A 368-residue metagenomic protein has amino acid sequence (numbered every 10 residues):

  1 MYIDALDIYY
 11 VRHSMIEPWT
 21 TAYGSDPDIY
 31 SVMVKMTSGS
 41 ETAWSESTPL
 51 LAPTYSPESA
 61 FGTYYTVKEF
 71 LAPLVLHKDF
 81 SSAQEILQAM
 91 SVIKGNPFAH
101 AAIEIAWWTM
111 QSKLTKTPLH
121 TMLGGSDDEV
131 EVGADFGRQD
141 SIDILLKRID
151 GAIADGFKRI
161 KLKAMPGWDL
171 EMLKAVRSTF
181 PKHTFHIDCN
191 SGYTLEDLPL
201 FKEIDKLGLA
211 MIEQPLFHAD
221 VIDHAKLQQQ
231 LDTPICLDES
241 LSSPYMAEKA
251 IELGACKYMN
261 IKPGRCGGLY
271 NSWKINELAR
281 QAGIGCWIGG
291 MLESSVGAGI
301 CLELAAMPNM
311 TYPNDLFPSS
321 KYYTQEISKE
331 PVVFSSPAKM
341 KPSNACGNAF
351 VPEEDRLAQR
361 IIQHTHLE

Functional and structural regions predicted by a protein language model:
M1-F185, S191-L195, E203-K206, E326-E368: N-terminal capping/lid subdomain adjacent to the active-site entrance of alpha/beta enzymes
S47, Q214, L316: Active-site donor-binding loop signature of nucleotide-sugar glycosyltransferases
P97, D128-V132, G156-K158, P181-H183 (+5 more regions): Short, well-ordered coil/turn segments that N-cap beta-strands
I149, L170-R177, L198-K202, V221-A225 (+3 more regions): Generic structural signal for well-ordered alpha-helices, preferentially at hydrophobic/aromatic core positions
K158-P166, T184-G192, L209-H218, P234-S242 (+1 more regions): Catalytic beta/alpha-barrel core
R177-T179, K202-K206, A225-Q230, E252: Histidine/acidic residue-rich metal-binding segments in metalloenzymes
A219-C236, L241-K339: Shared catalytic-loop signature of beta/alpha-barrel
